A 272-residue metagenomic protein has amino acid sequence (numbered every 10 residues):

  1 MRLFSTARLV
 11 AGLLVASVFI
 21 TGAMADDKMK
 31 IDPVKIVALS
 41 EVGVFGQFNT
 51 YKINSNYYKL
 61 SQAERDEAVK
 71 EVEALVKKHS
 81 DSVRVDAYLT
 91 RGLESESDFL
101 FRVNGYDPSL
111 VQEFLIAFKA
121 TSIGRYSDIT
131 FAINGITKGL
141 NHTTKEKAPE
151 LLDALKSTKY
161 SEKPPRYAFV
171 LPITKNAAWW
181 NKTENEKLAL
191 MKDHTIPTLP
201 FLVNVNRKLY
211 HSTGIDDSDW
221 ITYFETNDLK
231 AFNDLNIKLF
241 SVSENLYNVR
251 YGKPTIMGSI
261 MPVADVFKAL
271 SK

Functional and structural regions predicted by a protein language model:
M1-A11: Bacterial N-terminal signal peptides that target proteins for export
V10-F19: Bacterial N-terminal signal peptides
A25-S80, Y106-V111, A132-P200, T213 (+2 more regions): Short S/T/G/P-rich N-terminal loop/turn motif that feeds into the first structured element of a domain
K35, V76-F99, G124-T137, I196-I221 (+2 more regions): Short, glycine- and small/hydrophobic-rich beta-strand elements in well-ordered beta-sheets
G92-L93, L110, I123-R125, Y160-E162: Short, charge-rich binding segments
R102-D107, I123: Active-site loop/lid in soluble adenylation, ligation, and acyl-transfer enzymes
E113-T121, D234-S241: Short amphipathic alpha-helices in soluble, non-transmembrane regions that often serve as interface/regulatory elements
V242-L246: Hydrophobic alpha-helical segments
